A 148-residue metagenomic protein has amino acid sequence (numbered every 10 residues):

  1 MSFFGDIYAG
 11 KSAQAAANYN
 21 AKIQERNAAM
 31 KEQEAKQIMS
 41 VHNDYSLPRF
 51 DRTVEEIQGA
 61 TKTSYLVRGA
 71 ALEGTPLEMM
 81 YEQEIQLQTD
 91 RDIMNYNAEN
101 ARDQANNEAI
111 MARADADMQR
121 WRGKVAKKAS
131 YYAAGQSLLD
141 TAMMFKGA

Functional and structural regions predicted by a protein language model:
M1-S2: Extended, low-complexity, charge-balanced
G5-A148: Glycine-/small-residue-biased sites that favor an extended, beta-strand-like backbone and mark sterically tight motif
